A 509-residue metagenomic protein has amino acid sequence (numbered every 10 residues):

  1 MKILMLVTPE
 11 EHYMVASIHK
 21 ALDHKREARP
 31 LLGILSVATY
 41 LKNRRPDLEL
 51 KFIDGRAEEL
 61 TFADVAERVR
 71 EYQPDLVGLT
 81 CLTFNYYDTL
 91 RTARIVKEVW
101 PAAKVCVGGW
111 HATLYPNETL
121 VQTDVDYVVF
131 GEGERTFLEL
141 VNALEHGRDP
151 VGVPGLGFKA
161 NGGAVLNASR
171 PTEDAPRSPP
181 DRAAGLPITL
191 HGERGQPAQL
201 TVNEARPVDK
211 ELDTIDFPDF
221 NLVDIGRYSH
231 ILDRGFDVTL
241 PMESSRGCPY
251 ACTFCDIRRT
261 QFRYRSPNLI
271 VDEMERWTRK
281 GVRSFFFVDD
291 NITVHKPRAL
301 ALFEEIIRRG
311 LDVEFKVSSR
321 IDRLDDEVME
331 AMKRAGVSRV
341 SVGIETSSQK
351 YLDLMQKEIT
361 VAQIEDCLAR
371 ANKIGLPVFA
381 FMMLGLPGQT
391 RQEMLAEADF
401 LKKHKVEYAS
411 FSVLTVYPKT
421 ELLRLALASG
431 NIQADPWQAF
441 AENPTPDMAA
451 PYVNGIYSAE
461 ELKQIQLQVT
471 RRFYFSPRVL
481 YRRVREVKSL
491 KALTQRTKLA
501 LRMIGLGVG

Functional and structural regions predicted by a protein language model:
K2-L6, H12, S17, D47-E49 (+6 more regions): Radical SAM enzyme core and accessory elements
A21-L41: Short catalytic helix/loop segments, enriched in acidic residues and glycine and frequently bearing histidine
G33, Y40-R44, E49-D174, D181 (+3 more regions): Glycine-rich beta-alpha loop elements in corrinoid/cobalamin-binding modules across cobalamin-dependent enzymes
T61-V65, V69, L300-I306, T390-V406: Short, electropositive alpha-helical surface patch
P116-T123, V328, G388-K403: Catalytic cores of alpha/beta
A168-A184, H191, A198-Q199, D213-F381 (+2 more regions): Radical SAM [4Fe-4S] cluster-binding motif and immediate context
